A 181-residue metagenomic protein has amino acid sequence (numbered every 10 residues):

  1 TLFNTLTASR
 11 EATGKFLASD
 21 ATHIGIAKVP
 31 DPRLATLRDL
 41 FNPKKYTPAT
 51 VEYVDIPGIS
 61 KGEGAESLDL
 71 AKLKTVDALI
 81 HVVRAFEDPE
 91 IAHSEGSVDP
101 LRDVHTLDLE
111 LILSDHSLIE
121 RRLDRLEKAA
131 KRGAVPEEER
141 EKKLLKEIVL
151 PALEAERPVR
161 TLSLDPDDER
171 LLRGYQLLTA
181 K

Functional and structural regions predicted by a protein language model:
T1-A92, I119, L126-A129: Conserved G1/Walker A P-loop phosphate-binding module
T1-F3, T7, E120, D124-K181: C-terminal-of-GTPase-core extension/linker across diverse P-loop GTPases
I26, L111, E137-R140: Catalytic cores of large soluble enzymes that bind and process phosphate-bearing ligands
E95-V104: A short alpha->loop->secondary-structure connector
H105-D115: Short, charge/polar-rich alpha-helical segments
